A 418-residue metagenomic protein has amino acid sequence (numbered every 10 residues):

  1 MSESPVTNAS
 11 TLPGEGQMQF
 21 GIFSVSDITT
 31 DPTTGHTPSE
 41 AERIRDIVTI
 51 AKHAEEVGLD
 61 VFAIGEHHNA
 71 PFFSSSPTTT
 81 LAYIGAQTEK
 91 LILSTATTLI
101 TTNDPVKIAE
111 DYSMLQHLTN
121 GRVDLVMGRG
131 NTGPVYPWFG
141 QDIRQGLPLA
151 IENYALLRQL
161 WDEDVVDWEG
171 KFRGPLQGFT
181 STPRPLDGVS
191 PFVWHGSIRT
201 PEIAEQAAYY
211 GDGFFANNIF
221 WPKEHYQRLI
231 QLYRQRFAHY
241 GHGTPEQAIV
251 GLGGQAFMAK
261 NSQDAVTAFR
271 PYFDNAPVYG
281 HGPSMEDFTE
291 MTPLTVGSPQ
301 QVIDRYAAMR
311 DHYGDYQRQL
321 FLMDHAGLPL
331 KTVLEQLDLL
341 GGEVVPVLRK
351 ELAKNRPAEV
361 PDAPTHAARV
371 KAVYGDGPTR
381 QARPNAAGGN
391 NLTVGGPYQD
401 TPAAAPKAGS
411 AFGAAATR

Functional and structural regions predicted by a protein language model:
M1-L93, S190-P191, Y374, N390-R418: N-terminal beta1-alpha1-beta2 module of alpha/beta enzyme domains
S2-Q17, T33, D104-D212, E224-Q227 (+4 more regions): Internal, glycine-rich beta/alpha segment that forms the wall or movable "lid" of small-molecule/cofactor binding
F20, A54, G58, E66 (+10 more regions): Conserved, mostly hydrophobic/aromatic
F20-S24, F62-I64, L93-A96, V123-M127 (+4 more regions): Hydrophobic faces of well-ordered beta-strands that scaffold small-molecule active sites in alpha/beta enzyme cores
T29-R45, T97-V106, G188-R199, E290-Q300: Active-site mouth loops of central-metabolism enzymes
V61-I84, L99, N131, N218-W221 (+1 more regions): Glycine-rich, proline-tolerant flexible connector loops at the mouths of alpha/beta enzymes
P71-T97, L149-N153, D338-R349: Alpha-helix-loop-beta-strand connector modules within alpha/beta enzyme cores
E202-A208, Y226-R234, G241-Y279: Aromatic-lined glycan-binding groove of carbohydrate-active enzymes
